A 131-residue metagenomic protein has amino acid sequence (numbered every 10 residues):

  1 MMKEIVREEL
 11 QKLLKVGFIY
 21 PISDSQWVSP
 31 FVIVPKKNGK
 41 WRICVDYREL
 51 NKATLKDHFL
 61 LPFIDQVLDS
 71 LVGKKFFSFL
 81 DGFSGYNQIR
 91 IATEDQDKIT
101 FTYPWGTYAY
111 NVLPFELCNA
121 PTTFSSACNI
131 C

Functional and structural regions predicted by a protein language model:
M1-C131: Retroelement reverse transcriptase polymerase core
